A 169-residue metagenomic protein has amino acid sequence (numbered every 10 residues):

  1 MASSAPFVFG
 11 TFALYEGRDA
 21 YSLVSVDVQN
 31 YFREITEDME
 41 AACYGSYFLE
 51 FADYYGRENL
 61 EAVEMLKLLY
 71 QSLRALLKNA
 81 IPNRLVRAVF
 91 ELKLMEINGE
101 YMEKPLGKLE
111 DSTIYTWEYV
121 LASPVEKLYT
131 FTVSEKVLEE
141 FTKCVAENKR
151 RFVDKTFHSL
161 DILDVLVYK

Functional and structural regions predicted by a protein language model:
M1-K169: Non-catalytic alpha-helical scaffolds and adjoining flexible linkers that form interface surfaces for assembly
